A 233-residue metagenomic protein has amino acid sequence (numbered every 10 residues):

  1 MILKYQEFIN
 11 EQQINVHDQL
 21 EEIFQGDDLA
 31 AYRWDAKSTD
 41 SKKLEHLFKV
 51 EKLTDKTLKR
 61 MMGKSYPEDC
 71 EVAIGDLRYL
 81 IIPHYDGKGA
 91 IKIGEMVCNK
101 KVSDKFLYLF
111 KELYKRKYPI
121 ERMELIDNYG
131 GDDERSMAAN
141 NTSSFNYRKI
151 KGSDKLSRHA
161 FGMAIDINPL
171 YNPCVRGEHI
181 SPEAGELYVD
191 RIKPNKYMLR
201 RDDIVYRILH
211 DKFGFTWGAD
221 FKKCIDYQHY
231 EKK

Functional and structural regions predicted by a protein language model:
M1-Q13: Charge-dense, intrinsically disordered terminal/linker segments
Q13-A90: N-terminal module-boundary/linker segments of secreted carbohydrate-active enzymes
H17-I23, D27, K149-L156, F161-K233: Catalytic cores and adjacent binding grooves of peptidoglycan-active enzymes
G63-E71, G130-D133, K151-L156, W217: Intrinsically disordered, low-complexity boundary segments flanking structured domains
E71-M137: Active-site acidic/histidine clusters and adjacent loop/turn architecture that either coordinate catalytic ions
V72-G75, A138-N140, R158-A160, K223-I225: A generic structural signal for short, non-catalytic loop/turn and secondary-structure boundary residues
R78-L80, N141, M163: A generic secondary-structure signal marking the coil-to-beta-strand transition
D132-A160: Active-site-adjacent substructure of cysteine-protease-like catalytic cores
